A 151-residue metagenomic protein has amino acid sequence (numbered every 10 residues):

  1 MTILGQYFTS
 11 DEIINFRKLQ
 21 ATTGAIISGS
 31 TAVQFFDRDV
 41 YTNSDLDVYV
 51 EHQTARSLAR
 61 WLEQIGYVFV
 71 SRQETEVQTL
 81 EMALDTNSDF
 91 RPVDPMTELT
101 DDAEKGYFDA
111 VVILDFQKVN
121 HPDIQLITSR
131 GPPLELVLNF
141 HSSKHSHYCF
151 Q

Functional and structural regions predicted by a protein language model:
L4, F8-I65, V70-T75: Active-site nucleotide-donor binding segment shared across nucleotidyl transfer reactions
L19-Q20, V48, D85, D109-V119: Short beta-strand element of the conserved SAM-dependent methyltransferase core
A25, E63-T79, T86-G106: Short secondary-structure junctions
F35-D37, L80-D85, E135-L136: Short, solvent-exposed polar/charged micro-motifs at secondary-structure junctions
V70-R72, V77-L84, N139-Q151: E2/UBC-UEV (E2-variant) core
F90-Q151: Catalytic cores of NTP-dependent nucleotidyl/adenyl transfer enzymes across multiple folds
